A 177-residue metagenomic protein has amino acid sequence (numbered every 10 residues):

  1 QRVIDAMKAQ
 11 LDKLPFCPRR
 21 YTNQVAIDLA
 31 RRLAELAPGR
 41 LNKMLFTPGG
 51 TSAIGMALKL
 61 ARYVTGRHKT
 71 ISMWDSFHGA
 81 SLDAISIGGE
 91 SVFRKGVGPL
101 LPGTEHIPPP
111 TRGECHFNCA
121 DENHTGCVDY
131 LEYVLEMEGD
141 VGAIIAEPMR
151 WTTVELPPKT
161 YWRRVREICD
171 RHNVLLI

Functional and structural regions predicted by a protein language model:
Q1, G88, T152-T153: Glycine-rich phosphate/pyrophosphate-binding beta-alpha loops
Q1-R20, Q24, A30-F46: Glycine-rich phosphate-binding segment of PLP-dependent enzymes
K13-L14, T111-E114, P148-T152: A short, flexible beta-alpha/helix-coil linker loop
Y21, E122, T153-L156: Alpha-helix capping and helix-loop boundary segments enriched in small/acidic/polar residues
R31-A143, T160-R163: PLP-dependent aspartate aminotransferase-fold enzymes
M73, A146-E147, I177: Generic beta-strand/beta-sheet core signal
E138-E155: Short acidic, glycine-rich surface-loop motifs adjacent to enzyme active sites
E155-I177: Catalytic PLP-binding core of fold-type I/II PLP enzymes
